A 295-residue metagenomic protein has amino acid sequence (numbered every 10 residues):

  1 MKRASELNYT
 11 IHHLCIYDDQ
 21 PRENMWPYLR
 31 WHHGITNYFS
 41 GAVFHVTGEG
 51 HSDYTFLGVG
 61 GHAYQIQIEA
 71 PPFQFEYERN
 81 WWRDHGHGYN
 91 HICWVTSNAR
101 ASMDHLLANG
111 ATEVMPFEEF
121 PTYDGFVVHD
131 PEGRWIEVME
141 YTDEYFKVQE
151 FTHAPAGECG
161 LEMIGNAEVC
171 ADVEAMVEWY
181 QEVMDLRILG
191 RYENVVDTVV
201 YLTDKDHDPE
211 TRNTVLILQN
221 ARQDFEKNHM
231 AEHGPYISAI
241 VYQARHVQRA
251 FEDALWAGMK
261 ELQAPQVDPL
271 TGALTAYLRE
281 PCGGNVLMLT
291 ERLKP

Functional and structural regions predicted by a protein language model:
A4-Y9, C15-Q65, A108, P116-F120 (+5 more regions): Core segments of cupin and vicinal oxygen chelate
Y9-P21, D53-Y64, Y77-H105, D124-H129 (+4 more regions): Vicinal oxygen chelate
A63-I66, E76, G133-I136, H207-L216 (+1 more regions): Short, charged/polar, Gly/Pro-enriched secondary-structure boundary elements
Q74, N90-S102, A108-Y145: Hydrophobic, ordered structural segments
V114, I136, L189, L262 (+1 more regions): Generic structural signal for well-ordered beta-strand positions
E119, V138-Y145, N220-R222, L289-P295: Short beta->alpha transition motifs characteristic of CBS
H129-E174: Surface-exposed beta-loop interaction hotspot
P209-T214, Q219, A239-W256, K260 (+1 more regions): C-terminal functional regions that serve as terminal interaction/effector modules
